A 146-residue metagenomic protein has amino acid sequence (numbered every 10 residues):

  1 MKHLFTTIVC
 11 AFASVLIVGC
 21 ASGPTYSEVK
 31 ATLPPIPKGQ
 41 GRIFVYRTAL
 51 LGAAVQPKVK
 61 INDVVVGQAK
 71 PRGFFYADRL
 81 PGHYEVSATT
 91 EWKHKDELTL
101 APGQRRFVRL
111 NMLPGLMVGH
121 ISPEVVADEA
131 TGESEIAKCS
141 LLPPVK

Functional and structural regions predicted by a protein language model:
M1-C20: Sec-dependent bacterial lipoprotein signal peptides
C20-K146: Short loop/turn and low-complexity linker motifs enriched in small/turn-promoting residues
